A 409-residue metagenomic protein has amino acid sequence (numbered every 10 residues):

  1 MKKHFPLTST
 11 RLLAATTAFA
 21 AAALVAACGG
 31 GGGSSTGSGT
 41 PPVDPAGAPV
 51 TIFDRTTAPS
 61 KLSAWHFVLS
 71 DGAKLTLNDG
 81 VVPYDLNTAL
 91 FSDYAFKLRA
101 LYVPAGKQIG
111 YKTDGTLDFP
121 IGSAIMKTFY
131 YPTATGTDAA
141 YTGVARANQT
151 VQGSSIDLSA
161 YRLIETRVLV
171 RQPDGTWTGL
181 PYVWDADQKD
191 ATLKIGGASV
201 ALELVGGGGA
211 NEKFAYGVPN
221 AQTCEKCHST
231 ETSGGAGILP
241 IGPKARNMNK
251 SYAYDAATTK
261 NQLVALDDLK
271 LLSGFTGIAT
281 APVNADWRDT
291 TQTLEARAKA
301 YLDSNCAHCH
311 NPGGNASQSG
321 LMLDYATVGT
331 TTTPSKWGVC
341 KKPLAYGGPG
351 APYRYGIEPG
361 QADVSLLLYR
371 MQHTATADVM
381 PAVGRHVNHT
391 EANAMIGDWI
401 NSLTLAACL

Functional and structural regions predicted by a protein language model:
K2-T17: Bacterial N-terminal signal peptides that target proteins for export
A22-T51, L409: Bacterial Sec-dependent N-terminal signal peptides
S34, T230-S233, P312-N315, Y346: Secreted/processed peptides and extracellular or luminal domains of membrane proteins
G37-A100: N-terminal pre-domain segments of enzymes
N87-S92, F96-A300: Extended surface/linker regions that mediate inter-domain or inter-protein docking in multi-component redox
T223, N305, V379: The −1 position to Zn-ligating cysteines in a subset of zinc-ribbon hairpins
K250-K299, H308-G314, G320-L409: Electron-transfer interface patches adjacent to heme c in soluble/periplasmic c-type cytochromes and di-/multiheme
